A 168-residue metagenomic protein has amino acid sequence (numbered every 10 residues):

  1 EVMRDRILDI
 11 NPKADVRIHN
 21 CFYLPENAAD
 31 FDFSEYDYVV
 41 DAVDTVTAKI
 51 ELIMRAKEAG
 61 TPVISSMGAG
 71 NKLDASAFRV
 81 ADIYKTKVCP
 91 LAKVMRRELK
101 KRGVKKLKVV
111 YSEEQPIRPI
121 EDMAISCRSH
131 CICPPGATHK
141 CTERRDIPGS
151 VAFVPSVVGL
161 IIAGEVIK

Functional and structural regions predicted by a protein language model:
E1-K168: Adenine nucleotide-associated cytosolic modules
